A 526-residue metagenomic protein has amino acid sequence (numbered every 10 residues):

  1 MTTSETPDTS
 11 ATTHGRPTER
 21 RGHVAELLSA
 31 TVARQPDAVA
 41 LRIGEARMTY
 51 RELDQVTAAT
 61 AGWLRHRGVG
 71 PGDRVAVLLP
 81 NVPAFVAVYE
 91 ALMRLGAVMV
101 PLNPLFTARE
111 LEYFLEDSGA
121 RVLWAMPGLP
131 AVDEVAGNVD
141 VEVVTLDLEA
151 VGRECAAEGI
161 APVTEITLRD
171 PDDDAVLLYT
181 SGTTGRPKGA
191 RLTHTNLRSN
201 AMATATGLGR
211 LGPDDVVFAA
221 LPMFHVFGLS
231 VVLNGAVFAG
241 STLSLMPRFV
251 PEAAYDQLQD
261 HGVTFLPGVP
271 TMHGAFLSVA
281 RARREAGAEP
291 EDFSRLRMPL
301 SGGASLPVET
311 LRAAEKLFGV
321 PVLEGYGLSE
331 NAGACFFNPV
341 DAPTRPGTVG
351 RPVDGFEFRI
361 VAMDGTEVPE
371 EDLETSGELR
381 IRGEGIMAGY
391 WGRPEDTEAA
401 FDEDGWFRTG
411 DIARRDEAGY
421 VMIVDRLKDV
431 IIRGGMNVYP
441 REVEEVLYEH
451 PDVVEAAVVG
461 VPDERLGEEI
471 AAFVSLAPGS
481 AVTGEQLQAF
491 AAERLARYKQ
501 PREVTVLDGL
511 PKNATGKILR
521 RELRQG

Functional and structural regions predicted by a protein language model:
R16, R20, S29, D37-V82 (+2 more regions): Conserved AMP-binding/adenylate-forming core of the ANL superfamily
R21, P36-D37, I160-Y179, R186 (+1 more regions): Conserved pre-ATP/AMP-binding loop-to-beta segment of ANL
G44, G62, H66-R67, E90 (+3 more regions): Structural core segment of the AMP-binding/adenylate-forming
T49-E52, A175-M202: Conserved AMP-binding A3 loop
F106, L123-A125, G383, A388-G389 (+4 more regions): AMP-binding/adenylate-forming catalytic core of the ANL superfamily
R198-V216, F224-F265, V279-A286: Conserved AMP-binding/adenylation subdomain of ANL enzymes
V263-G268, L277-T344, E357: Gly/Ser/Thr-rich phosphate-binding loop
Y326, R359-R380, A399-A400, E417-A418 (+2 more regions): Conserved beta-loop-beta connector loops within the AMP-binding
